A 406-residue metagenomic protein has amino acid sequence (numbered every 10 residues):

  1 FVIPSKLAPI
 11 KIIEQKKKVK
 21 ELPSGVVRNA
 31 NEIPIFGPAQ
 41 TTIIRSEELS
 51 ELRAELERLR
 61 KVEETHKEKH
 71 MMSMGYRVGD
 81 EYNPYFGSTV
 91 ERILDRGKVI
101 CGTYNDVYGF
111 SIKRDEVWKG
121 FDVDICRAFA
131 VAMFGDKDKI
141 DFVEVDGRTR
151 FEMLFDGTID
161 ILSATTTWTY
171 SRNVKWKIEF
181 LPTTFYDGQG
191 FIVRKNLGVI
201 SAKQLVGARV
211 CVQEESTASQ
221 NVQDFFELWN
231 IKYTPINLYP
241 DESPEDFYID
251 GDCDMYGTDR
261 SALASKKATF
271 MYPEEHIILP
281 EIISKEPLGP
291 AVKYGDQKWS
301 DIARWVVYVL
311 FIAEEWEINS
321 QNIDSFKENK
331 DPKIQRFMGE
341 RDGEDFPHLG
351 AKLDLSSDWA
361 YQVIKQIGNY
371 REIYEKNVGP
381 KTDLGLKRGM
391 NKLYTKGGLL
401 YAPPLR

Functional and structural regions predicted by a protein language model:
L49-L59: The feature captures the hydrophobic core positions of alpha-helical coiled-coils
H70-P84, E91, R127, V131 (+7 more regions): Extended ligand-binding regions for polar small-molecule ligands
M72, Y76-T165, L349, L355 (+2 more regions): Extracytoplasmic small-molecule ligand-binding "clamshell" domains of the periplasmic binding protein/Venus flytrap
P84, E116-D124, V145-R148, V212-T217 (+4 more regions): Soluble non-cytosolic domains of exported or imported proteins
T89, I125-C126, T149-L154, D241-Y248 (+2 more regions): Short, hydrophobic alpha-helical packing/hinge segments within bilobed ligand-binding/sensory domains
L94-D95, A130-D138, F155-I159, N196 (+6 more regions): Sec-exported extracytoplasmic/periplasmic mature domains
I100-G109, W118-M133, T167, D187-S243: Bilobed "Venus flytrap"/periplasmic-binding protein-like clamshell domains and structurally analogous long
R127, V131, G135, K139-Q204 (+2 more regions): Acidic, polar ligand-binding/catalytic clefts
